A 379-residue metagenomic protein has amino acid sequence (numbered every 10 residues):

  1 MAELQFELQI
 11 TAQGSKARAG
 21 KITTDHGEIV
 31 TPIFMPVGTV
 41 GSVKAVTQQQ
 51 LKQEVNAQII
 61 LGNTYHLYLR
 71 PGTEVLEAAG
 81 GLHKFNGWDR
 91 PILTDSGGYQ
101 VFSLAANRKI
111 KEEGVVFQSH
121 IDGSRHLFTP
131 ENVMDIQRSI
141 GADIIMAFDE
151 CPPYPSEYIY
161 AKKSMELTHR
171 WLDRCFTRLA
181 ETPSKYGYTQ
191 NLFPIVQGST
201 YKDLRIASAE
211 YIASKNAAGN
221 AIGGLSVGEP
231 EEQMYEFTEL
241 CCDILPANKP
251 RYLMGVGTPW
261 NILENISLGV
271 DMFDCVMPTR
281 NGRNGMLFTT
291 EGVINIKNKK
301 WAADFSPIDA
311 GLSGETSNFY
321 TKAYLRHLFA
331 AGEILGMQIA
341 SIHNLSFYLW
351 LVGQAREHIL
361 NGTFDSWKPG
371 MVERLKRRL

Functional and structural regions predicted by a protein language model:
M1-K185, K299-A302: Non-catalytic, usually N-terminal nucleic-acid engagement modules in DNA/RNA processing proteins
M1-K21, I29-P36, K44-A45, D149-P155 (+1 more regions): C-terminal extensions of enzymes
G27, I60, D95, Q137 (+5 more regions): Conserved, mostly hydrophobic/aromatic
P36, H66-L67, Y99-Q100, P152-P153 (+5 more regions): Short, solvent-exposed loop/turn segments at secondary-structure junctions
N132, I136, I140, K163 (+6 more regions): A non-catalytic, amphipathic alpha-helix used as a structural packing/dimerization or gating element in enzyme scaffolds
G141, L172, F176-L179, P183 (+4 more regions): Structural signal for hydrophobic packing residues in well-ordered secondary-structure cores of soluble enzyme domains
Y154-Y158, K162, G219-S226, I334-M337: Glycine- and acidic
E166, R178, T182, Q190-I308: Glycine-rich phosphate/ribose-binding loops and adjacent secondary-structure elements that form binding surfaces
